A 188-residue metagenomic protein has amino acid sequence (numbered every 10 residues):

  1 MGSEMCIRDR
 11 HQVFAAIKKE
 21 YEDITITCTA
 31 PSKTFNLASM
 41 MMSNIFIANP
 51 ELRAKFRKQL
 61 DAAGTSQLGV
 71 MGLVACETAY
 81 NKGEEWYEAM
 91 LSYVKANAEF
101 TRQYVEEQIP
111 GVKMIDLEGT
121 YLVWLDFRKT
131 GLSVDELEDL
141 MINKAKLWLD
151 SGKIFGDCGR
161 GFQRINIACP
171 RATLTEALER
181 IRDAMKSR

Functional and structural regions predicted by a protein language model:
M1-I7: Short, small-residue-biased leader/transition segments that mark boundaries at the very start of proteins
K18-K95, Q103-Y104, M185-K186: Conserved core segment of the aminotransferase class I/II
Y21, L140-L149, F155-R188: PLP-dependent enzyme catalytic core of the Aspartate aminotransferase-like
T25, V112, L147: Short, conserved active-site loop motifs that form the nucleotide-linked donor/cofactor pocket
N36-L37, L68, I115-L117, G156-G159: Short, flexible turn/loop "capping" segments at secondary-structure junctions
P50, K129-G131, P170-A172: Helix N-cap motif at beta-to-alpha junctions
E77, S92-R102, M114-F127, G159: Conserved glycine-rich beta-strand-loop-beta hairpin in the small C-terminal domain of fold type I
